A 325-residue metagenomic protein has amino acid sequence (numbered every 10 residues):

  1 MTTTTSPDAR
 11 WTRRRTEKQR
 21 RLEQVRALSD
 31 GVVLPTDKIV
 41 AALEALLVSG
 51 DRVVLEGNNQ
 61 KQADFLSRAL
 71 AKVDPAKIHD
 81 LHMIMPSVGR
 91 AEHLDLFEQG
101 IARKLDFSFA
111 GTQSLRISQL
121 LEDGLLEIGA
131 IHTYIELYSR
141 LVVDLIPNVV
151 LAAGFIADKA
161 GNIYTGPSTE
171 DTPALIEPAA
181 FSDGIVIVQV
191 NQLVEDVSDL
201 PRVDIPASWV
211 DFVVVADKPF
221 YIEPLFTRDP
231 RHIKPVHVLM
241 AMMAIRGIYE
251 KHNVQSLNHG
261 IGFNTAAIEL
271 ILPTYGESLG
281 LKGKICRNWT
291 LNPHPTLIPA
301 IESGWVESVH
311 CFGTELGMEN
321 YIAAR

Functional and structural regions predicted by a protein language model:
M1-R325: Conserved alpha/beta enzyme-core scaffold
